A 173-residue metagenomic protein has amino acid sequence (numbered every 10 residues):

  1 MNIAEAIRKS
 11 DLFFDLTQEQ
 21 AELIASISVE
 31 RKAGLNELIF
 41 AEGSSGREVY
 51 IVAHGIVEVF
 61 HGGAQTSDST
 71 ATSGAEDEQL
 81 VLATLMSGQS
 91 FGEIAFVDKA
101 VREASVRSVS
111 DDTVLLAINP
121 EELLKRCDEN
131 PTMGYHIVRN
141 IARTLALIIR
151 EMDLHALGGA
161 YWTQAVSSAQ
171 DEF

Functional and structural regions predicted by a protein language model:
M1-F173: Cytosolic regulatory regions built on CNB/CRP/Popeye-like sensor folds
